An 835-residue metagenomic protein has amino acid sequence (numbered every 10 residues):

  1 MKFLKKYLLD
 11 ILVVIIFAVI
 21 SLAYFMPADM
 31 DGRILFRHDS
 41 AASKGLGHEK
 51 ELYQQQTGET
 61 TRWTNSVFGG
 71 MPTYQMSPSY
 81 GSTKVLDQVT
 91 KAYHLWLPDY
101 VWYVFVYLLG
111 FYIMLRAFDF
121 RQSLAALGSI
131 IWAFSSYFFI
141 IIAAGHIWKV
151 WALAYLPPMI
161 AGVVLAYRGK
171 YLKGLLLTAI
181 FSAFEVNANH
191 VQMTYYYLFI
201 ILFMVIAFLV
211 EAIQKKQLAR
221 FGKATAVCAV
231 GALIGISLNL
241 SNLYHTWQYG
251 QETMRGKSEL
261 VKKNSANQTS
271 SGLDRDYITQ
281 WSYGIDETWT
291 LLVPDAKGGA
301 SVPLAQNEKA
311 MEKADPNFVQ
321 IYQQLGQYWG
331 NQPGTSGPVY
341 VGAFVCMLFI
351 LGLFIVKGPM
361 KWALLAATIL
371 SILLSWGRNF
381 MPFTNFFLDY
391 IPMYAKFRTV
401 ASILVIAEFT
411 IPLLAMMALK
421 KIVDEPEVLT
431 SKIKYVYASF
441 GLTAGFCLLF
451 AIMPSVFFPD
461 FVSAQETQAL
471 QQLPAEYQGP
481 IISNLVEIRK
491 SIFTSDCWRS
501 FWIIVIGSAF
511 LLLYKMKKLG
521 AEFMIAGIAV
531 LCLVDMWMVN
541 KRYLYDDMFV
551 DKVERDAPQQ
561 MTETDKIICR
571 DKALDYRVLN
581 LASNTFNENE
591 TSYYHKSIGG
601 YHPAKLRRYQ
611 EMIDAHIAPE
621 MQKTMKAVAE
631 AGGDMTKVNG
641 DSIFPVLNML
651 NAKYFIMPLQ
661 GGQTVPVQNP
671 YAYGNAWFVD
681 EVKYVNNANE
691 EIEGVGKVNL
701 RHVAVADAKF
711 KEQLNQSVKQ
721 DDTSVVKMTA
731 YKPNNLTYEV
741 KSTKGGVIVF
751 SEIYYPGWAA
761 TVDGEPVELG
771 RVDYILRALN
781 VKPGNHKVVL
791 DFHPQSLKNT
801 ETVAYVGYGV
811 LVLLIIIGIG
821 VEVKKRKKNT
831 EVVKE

Functional and structural regions predicted by a protein language model:
D10-L46, G231-H245, L370-L374, F446-A451 (+1 more regions): Transmembrane signal-anchor helices characteristic of membrane glycosylation enzymes that use polyprenol
A18-M114, I130-L153, N267-T269, L273-V341 (+3 more regions): Membrane-interface coil-to-helix junctions
Q54, E59-T61, N65-P72, P78-S79 (+8 more regions): Extracytoplasmic/lumenal acceptor-recognition loop(s) of multi-pass membrane glycoenzymes
L97-F111, G337-G352, A407-M416, R499-G507: Hydrophobic alpha-helical transmembrane segments
L115-F134, L172-L175: Transmembrane-helix signature of polytopic, membrane-embedded enzymes that assemble or transfer cell-envelope glycans
S129, G145-A154, A166-A183, V191-M193 (+3 more regions): Contiguous transmembrane helix-bundle modules in multi-pass membrane proteins
K223-Y283: Polar, glycine-rich mid-to-C-terminal structural blocks that act as macromolecule-binding/assembly scaffolds
M347, K653, G662, R701-E835: Active-site-proximal, structured, solvent-exposed surfaces of multi-pass membrane proteins that position macromolecular
